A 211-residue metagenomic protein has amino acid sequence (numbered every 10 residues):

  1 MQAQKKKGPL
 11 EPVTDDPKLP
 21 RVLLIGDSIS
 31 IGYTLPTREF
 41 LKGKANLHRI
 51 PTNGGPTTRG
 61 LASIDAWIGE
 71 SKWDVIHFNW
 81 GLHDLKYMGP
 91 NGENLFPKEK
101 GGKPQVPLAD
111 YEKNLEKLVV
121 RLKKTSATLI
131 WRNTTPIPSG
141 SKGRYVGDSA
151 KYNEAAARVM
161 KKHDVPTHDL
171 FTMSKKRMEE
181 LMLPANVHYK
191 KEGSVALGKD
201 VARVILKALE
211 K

Functional and structural regions predicted by a protein language model:
Q2-I76: Serine-esterase "nucleophile elbow" of acetyl-processing enzymes
G43-K44, R59-K211: Alpha-helical cap/lid subdomain in secreted, periplasmic, or secretory-pathway luminal O-acyl-processing enzymes
